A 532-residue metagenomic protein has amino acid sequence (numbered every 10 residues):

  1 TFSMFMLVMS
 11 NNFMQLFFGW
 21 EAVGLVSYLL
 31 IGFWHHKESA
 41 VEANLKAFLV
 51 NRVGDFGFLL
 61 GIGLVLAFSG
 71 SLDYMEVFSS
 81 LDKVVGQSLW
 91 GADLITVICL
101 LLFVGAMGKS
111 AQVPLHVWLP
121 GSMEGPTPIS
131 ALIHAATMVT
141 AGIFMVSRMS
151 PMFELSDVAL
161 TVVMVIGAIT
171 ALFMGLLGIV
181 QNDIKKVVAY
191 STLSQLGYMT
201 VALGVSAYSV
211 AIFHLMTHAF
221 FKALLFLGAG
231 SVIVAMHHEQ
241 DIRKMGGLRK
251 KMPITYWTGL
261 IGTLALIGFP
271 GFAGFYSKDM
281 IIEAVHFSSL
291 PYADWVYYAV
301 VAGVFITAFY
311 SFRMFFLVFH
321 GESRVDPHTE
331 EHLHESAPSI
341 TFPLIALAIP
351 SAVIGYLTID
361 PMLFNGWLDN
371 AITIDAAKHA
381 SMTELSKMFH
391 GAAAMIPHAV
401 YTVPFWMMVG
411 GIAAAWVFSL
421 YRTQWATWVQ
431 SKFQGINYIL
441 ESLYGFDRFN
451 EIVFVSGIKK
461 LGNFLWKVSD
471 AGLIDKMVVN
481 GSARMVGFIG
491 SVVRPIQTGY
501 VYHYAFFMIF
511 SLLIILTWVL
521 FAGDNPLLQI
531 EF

Functional and structural regions predicted by a protein language model:
T1-G19, L25-S339, P350, Y356: Hydrophobic transmembrane alpha-helices and their helix-loop junctions in integral membrane proteins
E21, R52, F56, A219 (+5 more regions): Alpha-helical transmembrane spans of integral membrane proteins, capturing the lipid-embedded, hydrophobic core of TM
L89-A106, V296-V304, M382-A414: Hydrophobic alpha-helical transmembrane segments
V139, G167, G262, I340-V353 (+3 more regions): Hydrophobic membrane-spanning alpha-helices of multi-pass integral membrane proteins
V180, S194-G204, F275-H286, K378-G411: Long, highly hydrophobic alpha-helical transmembrane signal-anchor segments
K222, F305-M314, M408-W428: Hydrophobic alpha-helical membrane-embedded segments
D360-W406, V417-F532: Aromatic-capped, Gly/Pro-kinked transmembrane alpha-helices
